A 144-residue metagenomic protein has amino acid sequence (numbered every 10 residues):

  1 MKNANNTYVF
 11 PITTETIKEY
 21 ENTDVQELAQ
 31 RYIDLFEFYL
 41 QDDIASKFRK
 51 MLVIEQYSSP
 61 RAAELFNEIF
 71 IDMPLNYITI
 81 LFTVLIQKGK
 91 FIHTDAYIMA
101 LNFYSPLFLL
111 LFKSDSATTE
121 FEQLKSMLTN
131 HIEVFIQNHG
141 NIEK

Functional and structural regions predicted by a protein language model:
M1-Y8, A63, N67: Amphipathic alpha-helical segments enriched in hydrophobic/aromatic and basic residues that form the DNA-contacting
K2-N6, T13-S46, M99-A100, K144: Hydrophobic alpha-helical connector segments
V9, E37, Y57, T79 (+4 more regions): Short amphipathic alpha-helical interface segments enriched in basic and hydrophobic/aromatic residues, used as
Q26-I33, I71, L75, T79-T83 (+2 more regions): An amphipathic alpha-helix signature
I33-Q41, R49-Y57, V134-N138: Helix-loop "lid/cap" segments that line or gate small-molecule binding pockets
L40-K47, M51-V53, P60-Q87: Amphipathic alpha-helical packing segments from all-alpha helical-bundle domains
E64, I86-E133: Hydrophobic/aromatic-rich alpha-helical bundle segments in the mid-to-C-terminal region
E122, Q137-K144: C-terminal effector-binding regulatory domain of bacterial HTH transcription factors
